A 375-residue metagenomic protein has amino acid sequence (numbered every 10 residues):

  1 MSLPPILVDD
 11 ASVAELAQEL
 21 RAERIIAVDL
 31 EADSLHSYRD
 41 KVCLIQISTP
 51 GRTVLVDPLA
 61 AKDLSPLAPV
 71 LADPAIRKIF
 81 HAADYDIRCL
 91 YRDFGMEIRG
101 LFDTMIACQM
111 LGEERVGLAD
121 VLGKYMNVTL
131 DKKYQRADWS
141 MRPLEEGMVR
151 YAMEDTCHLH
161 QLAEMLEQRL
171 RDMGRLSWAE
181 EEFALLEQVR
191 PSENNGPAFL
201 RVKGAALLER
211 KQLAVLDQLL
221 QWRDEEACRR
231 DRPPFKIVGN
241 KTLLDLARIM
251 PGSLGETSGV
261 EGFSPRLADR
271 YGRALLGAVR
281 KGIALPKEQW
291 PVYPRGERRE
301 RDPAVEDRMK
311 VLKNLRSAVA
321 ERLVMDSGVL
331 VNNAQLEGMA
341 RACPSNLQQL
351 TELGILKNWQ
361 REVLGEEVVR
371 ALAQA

Functional and structural regions predicted by a protein language model:
M1-I26, L30: N-terminal accessory regions of nucleic-acid-interacting proteins
P4-I6, Q46, G51-H160, E167 (+1 more regions): Active-site-proximal helix-loop-helix substrate-binding element of RNase H-like nuclease domains
D9, A82-A83, G239, N332: Helix N-cap/beta->alpha junction signal
A27, H36, C43-I47: Non-catalytic, usually N-terminal nucleic-acid engagement modules in DNA/RNA processing proteins
L30, H81-A82, L350: Flexible glycine-rich surface loops and low-complexity tracts that mediate binding to linear polymers
R39-K41, C343: A short, glycine/Asx- and small/polar-enriched loop/turn that sits immediately N-terminal to a beta-strand
E146, T156, L162, L166-A375: Accessory DNA-binding and partner-docking regions appended to nucleic-acid-acting proteins, especially the terminal
